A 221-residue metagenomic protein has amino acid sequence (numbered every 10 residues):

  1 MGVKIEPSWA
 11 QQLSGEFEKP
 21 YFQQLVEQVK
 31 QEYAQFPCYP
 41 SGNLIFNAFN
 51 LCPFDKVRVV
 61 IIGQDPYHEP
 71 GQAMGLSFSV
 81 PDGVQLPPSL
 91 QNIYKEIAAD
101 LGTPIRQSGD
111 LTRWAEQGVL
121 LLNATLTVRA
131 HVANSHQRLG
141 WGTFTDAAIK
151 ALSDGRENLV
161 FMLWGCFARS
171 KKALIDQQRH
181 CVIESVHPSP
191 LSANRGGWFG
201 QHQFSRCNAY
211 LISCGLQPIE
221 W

Functional and structural regions predicted by a protein language model:
M1-L13: Generic N-terminal amphipathic, Lys/Arg-enriched alpha-helix
G15-L163, F167-S170, I175, C181-E184 (+3 more regions): A polyanion-binding, active-site-adjacent surface
W198: C-terminal substrate-binding/active-site "lid" region of AdoMet-derived donor-dependent transferases
